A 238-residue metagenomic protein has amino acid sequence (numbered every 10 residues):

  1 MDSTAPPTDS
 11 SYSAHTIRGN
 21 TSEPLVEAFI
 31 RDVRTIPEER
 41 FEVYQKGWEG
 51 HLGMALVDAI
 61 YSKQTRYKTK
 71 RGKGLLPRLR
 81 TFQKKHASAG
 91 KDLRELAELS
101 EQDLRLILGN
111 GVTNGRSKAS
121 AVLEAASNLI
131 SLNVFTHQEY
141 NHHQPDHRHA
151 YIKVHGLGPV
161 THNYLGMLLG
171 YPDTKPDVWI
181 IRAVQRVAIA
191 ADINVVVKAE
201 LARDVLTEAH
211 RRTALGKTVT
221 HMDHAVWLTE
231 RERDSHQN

Functional and structural regions predicted by a protein language model:
M1-N114: Structure-specific DNA junction-binding interface
M54-Y67, L123-S127, M167, H221-E232: Short, hydrophobic/amphipathic alpha-helical patches that form generic packing surfaces within helical domains
I60-Y61, H142-A191: Catalytic DNA-binding helix-loop module of base-excision-repair DNA glycosylases/AP lyases
Y61, V196-N238: A basic, often C-terminal nucleic-acid-binding module that engages the phosphate backbone, implemented in DNA
K63-L75, L129-T136, R231-H236: Short helix-capping/linker segments at secondary-structure and domain boundaries
K73-L76, R116-L123, P159-G166, M222-D223 (+1 more regions): Short, well-structured alpha-helical segments
G74, S117, K175-W179, V197 (+1 more regions): Alpha-helix N-cap and coil->helix boundary residues
T81-V154: Alpha-helical ds-nucleic-acid-binding substructure associated with the helix-hairpin-helix region of base-excision DNA
